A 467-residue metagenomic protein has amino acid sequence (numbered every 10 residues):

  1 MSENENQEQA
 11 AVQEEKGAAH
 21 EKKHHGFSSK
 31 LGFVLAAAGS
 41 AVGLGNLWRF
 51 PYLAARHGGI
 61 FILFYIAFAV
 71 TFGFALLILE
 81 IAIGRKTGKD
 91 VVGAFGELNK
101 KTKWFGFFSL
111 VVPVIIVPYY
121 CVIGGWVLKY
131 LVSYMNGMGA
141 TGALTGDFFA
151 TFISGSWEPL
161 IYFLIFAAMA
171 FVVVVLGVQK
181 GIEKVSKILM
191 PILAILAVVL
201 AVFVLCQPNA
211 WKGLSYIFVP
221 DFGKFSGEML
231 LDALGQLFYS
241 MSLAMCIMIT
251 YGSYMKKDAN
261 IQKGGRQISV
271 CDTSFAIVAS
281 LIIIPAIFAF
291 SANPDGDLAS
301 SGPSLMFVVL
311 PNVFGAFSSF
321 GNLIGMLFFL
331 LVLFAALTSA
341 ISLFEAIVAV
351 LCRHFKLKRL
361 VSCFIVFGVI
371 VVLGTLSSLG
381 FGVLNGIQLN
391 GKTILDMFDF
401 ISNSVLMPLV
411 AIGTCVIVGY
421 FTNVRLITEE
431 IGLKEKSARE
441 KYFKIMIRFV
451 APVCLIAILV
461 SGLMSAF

Functional and structural regions predicted by a protein language model:
M1-W48, F74-I81, R85-E97, K103-W104 (+2 more regions): Membrane-interface "cap" regions at the ends of multi-pass membrane proteins
H20, G124-S154, Y254-D258, K263 (+5 more regions): Helix-loop-helix connectors at the membrane interface of multi-pass transporters/channels
H20-F27, L31, E183, K187-L337 (+1 more regions): Membrane-embedded translocation segments of transport machinery
E21-H24, Y52-R56, K89-F108, C121-Q179 (+6 more regions): Inter-helical loop and helix-membrane interface segments of multi-pass membrane transporters/permeases
S29-I66, K263-R266, V270-T273: Transmembrane helix-boundary motif of multi-pass solute transporters/channels
L53, A82, E97-L98, W104-V117 (+5 more regions): Membrane-water interface regions at transmembrane-helix termini and the short interhelical loops of multi-pass membrane
A54-L79, F105, E158-P159, L406-V410: Extracellular loop-to-transmembrane helix junctions
F105-F108, F355-F367, D399-L455: C-terminal membrane-solvent junction of multi-pass transporters and transport-like membrane proteins
